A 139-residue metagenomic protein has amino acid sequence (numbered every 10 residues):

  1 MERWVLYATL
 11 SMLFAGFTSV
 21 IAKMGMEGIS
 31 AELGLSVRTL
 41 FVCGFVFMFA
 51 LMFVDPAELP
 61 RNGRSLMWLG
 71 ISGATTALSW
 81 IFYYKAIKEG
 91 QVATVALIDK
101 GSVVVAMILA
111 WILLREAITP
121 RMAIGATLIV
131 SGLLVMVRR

Functional and structural regions predicted by a protein language model:
M1-L13, E27-A31, F41-G70, W80-E89 (+2 more regions): Membrane-interface interhelical linkers
L10, V37-R38, I98-G101, R121-I124: Hydrophobic core positions of alpha-helical segments in small-molecule transporters and transporter systems
M12-G16, V20, F47, G73-L78 (+3 more regions): Hydrophobic/small/kink-forming positions within alpha-helical transmembrane segments of polytopic membrane proteins
F17-F41, T94: Juxtamembrane helix-loop-helix junctions in multi-pass membrane proteins
K23, Y84, A110-W111: Small-residue-mediated transmembrane helix hinge/kink sites in multi-pass secondary transporters
V46, R121-R138: Hydrophobic transmembrane alpha-helices of multi-pass small-molecule transport proteins
T94-K100, L133: Residue-level recognition of specific faces of alpha-helices
V104-A123: C-terminal transmembrane-helix exit sites in multi-pass transporters
